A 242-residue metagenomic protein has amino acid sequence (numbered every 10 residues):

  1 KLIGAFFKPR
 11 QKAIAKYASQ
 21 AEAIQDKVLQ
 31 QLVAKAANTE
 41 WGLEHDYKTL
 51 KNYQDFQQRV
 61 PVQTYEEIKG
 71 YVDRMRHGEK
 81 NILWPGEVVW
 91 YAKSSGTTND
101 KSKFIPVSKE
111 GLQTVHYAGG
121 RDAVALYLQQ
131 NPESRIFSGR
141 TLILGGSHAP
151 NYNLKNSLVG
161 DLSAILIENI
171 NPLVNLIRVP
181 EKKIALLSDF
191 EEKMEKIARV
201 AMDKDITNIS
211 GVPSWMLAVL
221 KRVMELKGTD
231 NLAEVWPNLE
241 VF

Functional and structural regions predicted by a protein language model:
K1-K93, N99-V241: Nucleotide 5′-phosphate-binding alpha/beta core
